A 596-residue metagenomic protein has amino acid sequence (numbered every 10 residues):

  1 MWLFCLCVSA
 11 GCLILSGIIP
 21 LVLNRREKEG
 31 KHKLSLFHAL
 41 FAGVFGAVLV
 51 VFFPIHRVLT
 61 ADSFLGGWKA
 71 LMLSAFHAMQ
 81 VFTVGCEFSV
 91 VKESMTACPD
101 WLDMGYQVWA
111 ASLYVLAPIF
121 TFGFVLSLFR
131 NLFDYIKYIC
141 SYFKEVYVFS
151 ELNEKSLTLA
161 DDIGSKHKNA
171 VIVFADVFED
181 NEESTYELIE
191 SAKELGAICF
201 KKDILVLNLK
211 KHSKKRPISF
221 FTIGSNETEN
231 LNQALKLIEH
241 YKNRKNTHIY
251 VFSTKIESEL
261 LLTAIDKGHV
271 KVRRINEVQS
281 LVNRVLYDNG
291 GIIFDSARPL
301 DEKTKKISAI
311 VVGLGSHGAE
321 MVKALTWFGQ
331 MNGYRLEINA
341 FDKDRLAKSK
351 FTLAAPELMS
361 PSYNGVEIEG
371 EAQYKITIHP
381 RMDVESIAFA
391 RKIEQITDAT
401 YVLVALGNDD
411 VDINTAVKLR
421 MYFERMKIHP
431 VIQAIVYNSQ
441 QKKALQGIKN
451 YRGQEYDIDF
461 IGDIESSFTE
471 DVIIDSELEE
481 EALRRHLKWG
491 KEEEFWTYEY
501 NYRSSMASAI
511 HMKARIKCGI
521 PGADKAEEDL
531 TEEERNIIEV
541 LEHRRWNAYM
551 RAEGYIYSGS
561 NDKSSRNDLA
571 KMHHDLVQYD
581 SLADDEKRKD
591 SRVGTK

Functional and structural regions predicted by a protein language model:
M1-G46, V58-M72, Q80, E87-R545 (+3 more regions): Cytosolic regulatory regions of ion transport systems
F52-R57: Alpha-helical transmembrane segments of multi-pass membrane proteins
Y557-H574: Surface-exposed intrinsically disordered loops and tails
S591-K596: C-terminal substrate/ligand-recognition segments
